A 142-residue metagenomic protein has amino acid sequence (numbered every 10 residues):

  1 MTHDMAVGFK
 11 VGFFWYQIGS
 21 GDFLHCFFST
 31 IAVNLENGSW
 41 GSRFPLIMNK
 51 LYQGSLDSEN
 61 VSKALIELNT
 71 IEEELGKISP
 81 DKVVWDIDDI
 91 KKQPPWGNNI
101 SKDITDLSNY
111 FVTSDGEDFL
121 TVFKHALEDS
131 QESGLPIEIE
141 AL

Functional and structural regions predicted by a protein language model:
M1-H125, D129-L142: Acidic (Asp/Glu-rich) sequence patches and key acidic residues that form negatively charged surfaces used
